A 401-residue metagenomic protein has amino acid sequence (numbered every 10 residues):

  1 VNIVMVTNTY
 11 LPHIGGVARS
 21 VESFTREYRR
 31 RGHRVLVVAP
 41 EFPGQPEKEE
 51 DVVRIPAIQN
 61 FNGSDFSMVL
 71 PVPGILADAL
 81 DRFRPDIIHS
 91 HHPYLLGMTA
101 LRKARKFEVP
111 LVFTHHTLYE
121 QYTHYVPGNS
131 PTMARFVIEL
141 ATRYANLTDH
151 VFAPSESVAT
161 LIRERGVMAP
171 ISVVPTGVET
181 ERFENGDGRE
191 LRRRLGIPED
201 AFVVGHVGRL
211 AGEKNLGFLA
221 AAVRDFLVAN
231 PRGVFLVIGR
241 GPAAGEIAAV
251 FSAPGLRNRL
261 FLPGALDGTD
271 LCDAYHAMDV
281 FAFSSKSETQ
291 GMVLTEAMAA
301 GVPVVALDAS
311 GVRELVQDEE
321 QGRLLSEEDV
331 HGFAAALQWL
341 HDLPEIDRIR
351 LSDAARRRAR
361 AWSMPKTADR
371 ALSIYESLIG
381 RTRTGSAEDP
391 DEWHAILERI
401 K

Functional and structural regions predicted by a protein language model:
V1-A57, R383, A387, E392-K401: N-terminal subdomain of nucleotide-sugar transferases
L80, Y144-A145, A265-L266, D273-M278: Short alpha-helical donor nucleotide-sugar binding micro-motif in glycosyltransferases
E184-I197: A short helix/loop element that forms part of the nucleotide-sugar donor recognition site in Leloir-type
P198-R224: Conserved donor-binding/catalytic core segment of Leloir-type glycosyltransferases
G245-L266: Nucleotide-activated donor-binding/catalytic signature segment of Leloir-type glycosyltransferases, i.e., the conserved
K286: Aromatic "clamp/platform" in nucleotide-sugar-dependent glycosyltransferases that forms part of the donor/acceptor
P303-A306, V316: Short hydrophobic beta-strand element within catalytic cores of glycosyltransferases and related nucleotide-activated
D318-E319, R323-V330, W339-E345: Conserved acidic donor-binding segment of nucleotide-sugar-dependent glycosyltransferases
